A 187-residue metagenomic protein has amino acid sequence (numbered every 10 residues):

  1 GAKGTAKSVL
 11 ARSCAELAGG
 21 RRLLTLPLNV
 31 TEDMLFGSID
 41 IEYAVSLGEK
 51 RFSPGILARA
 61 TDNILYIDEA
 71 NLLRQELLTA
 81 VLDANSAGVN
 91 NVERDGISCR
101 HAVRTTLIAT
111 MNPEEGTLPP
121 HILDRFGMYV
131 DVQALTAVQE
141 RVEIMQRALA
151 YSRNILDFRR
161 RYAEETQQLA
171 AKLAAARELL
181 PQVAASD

Functional and structural regions predicted by a protein language model:
G1-L28: Walker A/P-loop
A2, V45-I56, A70, A87-V103 (+1 more regions): Conserved Walker
L10, T31-E32, A58-N85, T117-R125 (+1 more regions): Conserved AAA+/SF3 P-loop NTPase catalytic/coupling segment centered on the Walker-B
G19-R21, T61-D62, A87-V89, V103-T105 (+1 more regions): Short glycine-/polar-rich loops that comprise or flank the Walker A/P-loop and associated switch/sensor motifs
L24-P27, Y129-Q139: Conserved AAA+ ATPase "SRH/arginine-finger" region at the nucleotide-binding site
T25, L65-D68, D83, V92-E93 (+1 more regions): Structural recognition of the conserved hydrophobic beta-strand(s) that form the central parallel beta-sheet of P-loop
L28-A60: Short glycine-rich substrate-engagement loop in P-loop NTPases that contacts/grips substrate
T136-A137, V142-D187: Basic, amphipathic alpha-helical bundle interface domains used for macromolecular binding and assembly
